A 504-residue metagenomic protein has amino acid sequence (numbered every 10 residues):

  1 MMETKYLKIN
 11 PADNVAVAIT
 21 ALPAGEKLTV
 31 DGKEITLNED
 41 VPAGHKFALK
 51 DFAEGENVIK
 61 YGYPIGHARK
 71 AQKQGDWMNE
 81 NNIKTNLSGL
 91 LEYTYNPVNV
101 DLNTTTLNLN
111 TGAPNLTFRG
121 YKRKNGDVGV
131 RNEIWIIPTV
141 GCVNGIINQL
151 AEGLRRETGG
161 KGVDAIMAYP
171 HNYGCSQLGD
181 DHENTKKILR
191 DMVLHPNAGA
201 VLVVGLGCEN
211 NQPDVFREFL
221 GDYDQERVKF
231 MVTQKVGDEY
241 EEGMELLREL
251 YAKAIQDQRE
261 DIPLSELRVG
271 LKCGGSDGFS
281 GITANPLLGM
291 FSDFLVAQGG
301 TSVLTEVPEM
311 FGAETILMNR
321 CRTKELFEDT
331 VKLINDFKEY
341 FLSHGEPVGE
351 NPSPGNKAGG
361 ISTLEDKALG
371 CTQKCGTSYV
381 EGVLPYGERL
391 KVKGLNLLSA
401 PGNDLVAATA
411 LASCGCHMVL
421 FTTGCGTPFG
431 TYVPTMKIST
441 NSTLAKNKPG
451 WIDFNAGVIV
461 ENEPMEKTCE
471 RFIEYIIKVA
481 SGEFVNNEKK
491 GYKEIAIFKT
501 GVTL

Functional and structural regions predicted by a protein language model:
M2-M418, C425-P428, V433-L504: Metallocofactor- and cofactor-centric catalytic cores in central/energy metabolism, strongly enriched
